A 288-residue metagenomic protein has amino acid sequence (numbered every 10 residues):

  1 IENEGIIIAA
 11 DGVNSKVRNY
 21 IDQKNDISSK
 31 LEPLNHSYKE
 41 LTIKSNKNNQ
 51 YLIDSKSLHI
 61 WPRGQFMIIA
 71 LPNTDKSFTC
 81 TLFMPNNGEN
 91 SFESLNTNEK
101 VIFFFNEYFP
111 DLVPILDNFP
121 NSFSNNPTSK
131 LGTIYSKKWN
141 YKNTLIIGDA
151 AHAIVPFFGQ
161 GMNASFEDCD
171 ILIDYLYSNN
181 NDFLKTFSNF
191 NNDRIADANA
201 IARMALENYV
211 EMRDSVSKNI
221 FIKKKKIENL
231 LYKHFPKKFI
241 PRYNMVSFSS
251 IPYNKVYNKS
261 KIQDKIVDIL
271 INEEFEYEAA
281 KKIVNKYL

Functional and structural regions predicted by a protein language model:
E2-L131, Y135-S136, N140: Conserved FAD-binding catalytic core of PHBH/FMO-like flavoproteins
I8-A9, L41, P127-S217, F248: Conserved mid-domain beta->alpha element of the FAD-binding
S15, E99, E167-D170, K225: A structural signal for well-ordered alpha-helical segments within the folded catalytic domains of diverse enzymes
D174-L288: C-terminal helical "tail/cap" subdomain of flavin- and related membrane-associated enzymes
